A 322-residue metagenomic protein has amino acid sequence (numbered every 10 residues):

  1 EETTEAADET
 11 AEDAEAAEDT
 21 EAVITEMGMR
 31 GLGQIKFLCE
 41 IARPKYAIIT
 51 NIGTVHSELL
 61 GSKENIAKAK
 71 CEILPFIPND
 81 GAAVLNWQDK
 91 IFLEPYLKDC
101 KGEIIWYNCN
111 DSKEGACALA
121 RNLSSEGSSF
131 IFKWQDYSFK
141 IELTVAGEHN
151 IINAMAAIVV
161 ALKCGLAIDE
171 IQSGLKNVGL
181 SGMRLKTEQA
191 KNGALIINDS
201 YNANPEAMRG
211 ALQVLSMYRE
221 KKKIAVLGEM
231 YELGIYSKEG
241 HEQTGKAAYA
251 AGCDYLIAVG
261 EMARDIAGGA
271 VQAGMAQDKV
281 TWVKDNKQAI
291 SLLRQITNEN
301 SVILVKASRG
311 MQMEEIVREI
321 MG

Functional and structural regions predicted by a protein language model:
T3, K45-L195, E220-K221, K246-Y249 (+2 more regions): Acidic, Mg2+-coordinating active-site environments of NTP-dependent enzymes
E5-D8, E12-A17: Short, low-complexity, charge-dense intrinsically disordered segments
E21-L32, I196-N202: Switch II (G3) loop of P-loop NTPases
T54-L60, I197, M230-G234, V305: A short acidic, helix-capping loop that chelates divalent metal ions and anchors anionic groups
S181, S200-M275: Active-site beta-alpha connecting loops in nucleotide-dependent enzymes
G182-K186, G310, E314-R318: ATP-dependent carboxylate/acyl-activation modules
K279-A289: Short acidic-hydrophobic, aromatic-tinged amphipathic segments that line or gate anion-handling sites
A289-I296: Short amphipathic alpha-helix with an adjacent loop that forms part of the alpha/beta core around
